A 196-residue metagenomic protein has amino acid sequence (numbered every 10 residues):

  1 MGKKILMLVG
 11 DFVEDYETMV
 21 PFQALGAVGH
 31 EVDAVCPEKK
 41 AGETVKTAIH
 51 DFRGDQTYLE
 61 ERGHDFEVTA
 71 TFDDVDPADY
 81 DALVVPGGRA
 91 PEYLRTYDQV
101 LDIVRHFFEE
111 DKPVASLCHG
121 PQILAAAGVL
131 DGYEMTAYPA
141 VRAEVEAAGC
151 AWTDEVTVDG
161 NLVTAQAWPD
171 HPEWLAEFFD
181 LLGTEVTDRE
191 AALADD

Functional and structural regions predicted by a protein language model:
M1-E110, I123-E134, R142-D196: Extended, subdomain-level signal for the structured scaffold at the beginning of enzyme domains
L117-G120: Short, thiol/selenol-centered motifs that function as redox-active sites or metal-ligating centers
